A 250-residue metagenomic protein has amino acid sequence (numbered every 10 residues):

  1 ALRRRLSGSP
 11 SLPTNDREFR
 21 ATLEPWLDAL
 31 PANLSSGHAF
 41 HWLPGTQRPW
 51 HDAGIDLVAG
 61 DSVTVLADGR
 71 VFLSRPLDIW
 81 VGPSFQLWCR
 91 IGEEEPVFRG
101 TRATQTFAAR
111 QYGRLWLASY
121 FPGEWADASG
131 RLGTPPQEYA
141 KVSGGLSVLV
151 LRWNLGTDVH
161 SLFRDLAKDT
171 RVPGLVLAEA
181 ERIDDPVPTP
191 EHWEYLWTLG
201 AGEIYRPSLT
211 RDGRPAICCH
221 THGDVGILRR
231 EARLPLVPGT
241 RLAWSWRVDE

Functional and structural regions predicted by a protein language model:
L2-D212, A216-E250: Gly-Asp-aromatic-enriched flexible segments
